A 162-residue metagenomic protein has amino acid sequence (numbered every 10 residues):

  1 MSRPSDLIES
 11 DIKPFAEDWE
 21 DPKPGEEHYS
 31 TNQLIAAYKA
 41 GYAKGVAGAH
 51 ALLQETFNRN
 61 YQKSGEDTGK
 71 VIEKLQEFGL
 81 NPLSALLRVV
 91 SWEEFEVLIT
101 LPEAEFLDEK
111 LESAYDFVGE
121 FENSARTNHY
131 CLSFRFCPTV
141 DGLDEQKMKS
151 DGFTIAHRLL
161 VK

Functional and structural regions predicted by a protein language model:
S5-A37, R126-K162: Catalytic "initiation/cleavage/transfer" segments centered on a nucleophilic residue and adjacent nucleic-acid-engaging
T31-N81: Helical scaffold of the NTase/Pol beta-like nucleotidyltransferase catalytic core
K74-E77, N81, T100-E103, E120-S124: Amphipathic alpha-helical interaction surfaces
L75-E96: Short edge beta-strands and adjacent turn/loop segments
V90-E93, P102-E103, P138-D144: Short, internal active-site loops enriched in acidic
F95-S113: A short interface-forming secondary-structure element
L107-C131: Short, non-transmembrane amphipathic alpha-helical segments
